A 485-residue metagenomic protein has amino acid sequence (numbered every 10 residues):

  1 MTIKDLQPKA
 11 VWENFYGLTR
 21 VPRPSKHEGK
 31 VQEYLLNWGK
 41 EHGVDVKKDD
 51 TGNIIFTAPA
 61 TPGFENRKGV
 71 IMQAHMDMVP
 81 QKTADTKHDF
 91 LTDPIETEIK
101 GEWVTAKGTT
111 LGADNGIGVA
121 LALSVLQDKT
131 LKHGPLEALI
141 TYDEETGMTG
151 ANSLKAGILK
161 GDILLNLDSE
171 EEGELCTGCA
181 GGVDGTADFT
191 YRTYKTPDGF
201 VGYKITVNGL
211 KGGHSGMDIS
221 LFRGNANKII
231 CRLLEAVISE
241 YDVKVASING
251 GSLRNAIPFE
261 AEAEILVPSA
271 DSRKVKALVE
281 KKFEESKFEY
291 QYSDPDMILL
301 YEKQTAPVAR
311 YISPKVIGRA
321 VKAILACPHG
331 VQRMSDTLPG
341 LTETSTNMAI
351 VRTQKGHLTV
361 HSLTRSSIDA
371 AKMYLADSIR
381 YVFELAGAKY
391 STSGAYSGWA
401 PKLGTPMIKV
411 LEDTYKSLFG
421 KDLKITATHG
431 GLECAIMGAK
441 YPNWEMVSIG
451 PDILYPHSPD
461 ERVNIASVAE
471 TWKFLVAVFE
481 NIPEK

Functional and structural regions predicted by a protein language model:
T2-E102: Acidic/His- and Gly-rich active-site-bordering loop/insert found across diverse amide/peptide-bond hydrolases
P8-V11, D336-P339, E343-G356, L363 (+1 more regions): Zn-dependent metallopeptidase/amidohydrolase metal-coordination segment
Y16, R20, L253, A263-E264 (+4 more regions): A short beta-alpha structural unit
F64-P135, I140-T146, A151-D162, K315-I317 (+5 more regions): Active-site metal-coordination/substrate-binding segment of hydrolases, especially metallo-dependent peptidases
L136-A226, L234, I238: Fold-level recognition of mixed alpha/beta catalytic cores in primary-metabolism enzymes, strongest
G157, R223-E240, P268-S272, G318-L325 (+3 more regions): His/Asp/Glu-rich mid-to-C-terminal helical/loop segments that flank catalytic regions of hydrolases
G178, K195-F200, I219-N249, S269-S345 (+1 more regions): Acidic-enriched catalytic cores of C-N bond-cleaving enzymes acting on peptides and small amides
D218, N225, R232-I248, K389 (+2 more regions): Active-site-adjacent substrate-binding region of metalloamidase/peptidase-like peptide-processing proteins
